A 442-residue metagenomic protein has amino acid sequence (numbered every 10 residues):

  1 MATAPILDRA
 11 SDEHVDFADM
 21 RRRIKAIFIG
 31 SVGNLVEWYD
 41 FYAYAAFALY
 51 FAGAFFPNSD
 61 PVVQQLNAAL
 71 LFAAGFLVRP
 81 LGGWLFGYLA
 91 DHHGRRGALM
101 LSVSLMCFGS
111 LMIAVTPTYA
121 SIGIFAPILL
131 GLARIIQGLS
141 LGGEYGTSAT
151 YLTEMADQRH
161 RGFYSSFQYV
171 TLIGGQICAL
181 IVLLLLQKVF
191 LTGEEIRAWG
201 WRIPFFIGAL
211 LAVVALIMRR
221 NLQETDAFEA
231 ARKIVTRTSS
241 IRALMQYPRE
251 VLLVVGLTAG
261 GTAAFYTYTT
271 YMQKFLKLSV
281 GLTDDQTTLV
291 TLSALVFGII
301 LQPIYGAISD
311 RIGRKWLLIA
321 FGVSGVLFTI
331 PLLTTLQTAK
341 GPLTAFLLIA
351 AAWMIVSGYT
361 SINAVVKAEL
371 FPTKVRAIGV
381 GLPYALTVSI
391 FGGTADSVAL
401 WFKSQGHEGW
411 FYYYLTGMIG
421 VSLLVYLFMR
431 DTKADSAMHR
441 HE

Functional and structural regions predicted by a protein language model:
Y44-A45, P248-F297, F391-D396: Extracytoplasmic gate region of multi-pass secondary transporters
A48-L81: Extracellular/periplasmic helix-loop-helix junction of adjacent transmembrane segments in MFS-like secondary
P57, S104-G123, V323-K340: C-terminal ends and interior cores of transmembrane alpha-helices in multi-pass membrane transporters/permeases
A69-Y88, C107-G109, L292-Y305: Central cavity-lining transmembrane alpha-helices of secondary-active solute carriers, predominantly the Major
H92-S104, R311-G322: Cytoplasmic membrane-interface "Motif A"-like loop-to-helix N-cap segments of 12-TM Major Facilitator Superfamily
G162-Q187, L382-A395: Glycine-rich segments within core transmembrane alpha-helices of 12-TM secondary carriers
A215-L222, V366, G417-E442: Multi-pass alpha-helical transporter architecture, strongest for 12-TM Major Facilitator/SLC carriers used
K315-I362: C-terminal transmembrane helical hairpin of 12-TM major facilitator-type secondary transporters
